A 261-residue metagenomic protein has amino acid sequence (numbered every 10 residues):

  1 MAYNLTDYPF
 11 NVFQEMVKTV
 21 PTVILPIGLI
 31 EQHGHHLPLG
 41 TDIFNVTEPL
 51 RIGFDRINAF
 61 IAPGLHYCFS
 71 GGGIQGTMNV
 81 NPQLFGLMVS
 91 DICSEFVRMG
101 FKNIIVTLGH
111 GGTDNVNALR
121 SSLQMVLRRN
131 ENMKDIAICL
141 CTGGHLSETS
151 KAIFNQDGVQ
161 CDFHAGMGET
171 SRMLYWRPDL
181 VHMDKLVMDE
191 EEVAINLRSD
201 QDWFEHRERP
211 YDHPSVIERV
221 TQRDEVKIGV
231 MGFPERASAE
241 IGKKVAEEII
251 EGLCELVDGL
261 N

Functional and structural regions predicted by a protein language model:
M1-F69, G73-I105, G109-N261: Extended, histidine- and acidic-residue-enriched regions that form the cofactor-binding/catalytic faces
